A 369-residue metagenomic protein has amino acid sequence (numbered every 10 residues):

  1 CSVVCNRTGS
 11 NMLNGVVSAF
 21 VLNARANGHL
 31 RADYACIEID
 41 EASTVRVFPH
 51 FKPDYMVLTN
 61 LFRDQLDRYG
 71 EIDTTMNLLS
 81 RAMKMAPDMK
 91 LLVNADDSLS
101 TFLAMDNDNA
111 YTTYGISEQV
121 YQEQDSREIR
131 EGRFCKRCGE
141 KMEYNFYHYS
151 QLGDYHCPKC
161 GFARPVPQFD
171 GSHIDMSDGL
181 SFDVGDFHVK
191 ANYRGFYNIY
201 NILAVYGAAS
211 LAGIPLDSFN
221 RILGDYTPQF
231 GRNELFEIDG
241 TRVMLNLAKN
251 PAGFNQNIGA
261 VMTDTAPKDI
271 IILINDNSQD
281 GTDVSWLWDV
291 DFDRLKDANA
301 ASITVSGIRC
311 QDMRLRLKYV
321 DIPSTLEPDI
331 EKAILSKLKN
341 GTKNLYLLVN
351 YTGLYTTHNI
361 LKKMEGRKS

Functional and structural regions predicted by a protein language model:
C1-G115, E123-S126, R130-F134: Phosphate-binding loop of NTP-binding sites
G28, P49, G259-T263, F292-R294 (+1 more regions): Short amphipathic alpha-helix with an adjacent loop that forms part of the alpha/beta core around
E38, T59, L92, N201 (+3 more regions): Residue-level signal for inorganic ion chemistry
H50-N60, L152-V166, Y193-G224: A conserved, hydrophobic alpha-helical segment in the catalytic core of large ATP/adenylate-utilizing enzymes
S117-L180, N192: Cys/His-rich short segments
F162, I174-S177, A208-A248: Gly/charged, well-structured mid-domain segments that form the phosphate/adenylate-handling core of ATP-dependent
Q229, L247-L326, M364-S369: Active-site beta-alpha connecting loops in nucleotide-dependent enzymes
L347-S369: Glycine/aspartate-rich loop-and-adjacent alpha/beta segment that forms the canonical ThDP
